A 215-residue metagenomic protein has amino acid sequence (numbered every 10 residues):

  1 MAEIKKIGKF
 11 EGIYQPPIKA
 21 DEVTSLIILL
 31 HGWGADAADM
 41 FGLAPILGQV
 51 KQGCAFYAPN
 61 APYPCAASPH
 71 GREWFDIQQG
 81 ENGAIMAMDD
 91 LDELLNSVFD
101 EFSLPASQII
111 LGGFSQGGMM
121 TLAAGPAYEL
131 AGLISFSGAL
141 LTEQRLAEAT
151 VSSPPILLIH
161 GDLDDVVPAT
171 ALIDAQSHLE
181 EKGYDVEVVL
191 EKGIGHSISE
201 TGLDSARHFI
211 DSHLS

Functional and structural regions predicted by a protein language model:
E3-L104: Serine-hydrolase catalytic machinery in alpha/beta-hydrolase-like enzymes
H31-W33, I109-F114, G161: Conserved alpha/beta-hydrolase "nucleophile elbow" surrounding the catalytic nucleophile
P59-N60, G112, I134-S137, I159 (+1 more regions): Alpha/beta-hydrolase-fold catalytic nucleophile elbow
F99, S107-S152: Primarily recognizes the serine-hydrolase "nucleophile elbow" in alpha/beta-hydrolase and SGNH/GDSL folds
V151-I156, K182-Y184: Short, proline-enriched alpha-helix->beta-strand connector loops that line the catalytic pocket of alpha/beta-hydrolase
L157-H160, D164: Short beta-strand/loop motif that positions the catalytic acidic residue of the alpha/beta-hydrolase fold
D165-A171: Conserved alpha/beta-hydrolase "acid-adjacent" motif
I173-S215: C-terminal catalytic histidine-bearing segment of alpha/beta-hydrolase fold enzymes
